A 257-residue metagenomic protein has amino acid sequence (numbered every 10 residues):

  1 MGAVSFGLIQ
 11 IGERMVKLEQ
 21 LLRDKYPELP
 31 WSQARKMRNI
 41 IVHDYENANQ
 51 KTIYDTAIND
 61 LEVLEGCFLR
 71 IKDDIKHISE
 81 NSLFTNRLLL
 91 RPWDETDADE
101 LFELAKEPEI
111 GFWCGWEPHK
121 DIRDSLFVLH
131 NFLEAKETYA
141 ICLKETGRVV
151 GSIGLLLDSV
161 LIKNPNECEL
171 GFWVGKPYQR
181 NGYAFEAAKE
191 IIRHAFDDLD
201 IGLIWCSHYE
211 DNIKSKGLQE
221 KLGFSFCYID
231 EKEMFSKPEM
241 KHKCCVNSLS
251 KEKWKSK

Functional and structural regions predicted by a protein language model:
M1-S79: Solvent-exposed interaction patches of small proteins and small membrane subunits
L22, A105, C114: Short, flexible helix/strand-to-coil boundary loops that buttress conserved ligand/catalytic motifs in alpha/beta
H43, H119, H208: Histidine-centered active-site/metal-ligand motif
A48, N59, T96, K120 (+1 more regions): Short alpha-helical
G66, F127, K189-R193: Generic recognition of well-ordered alpha-helical segments within structured catalytic/regulatory domains
H77-E109, T138, C142-K257: Acyl-donor (CoA/ACP) binding surface of acyl/acetyltransferases
E109-L129: Conserved GNAT-fold acetyl-CoA-binding loop/helix
H130-A135: Short loop/turn motifs at secondary-structure junctions and domain boundaries
